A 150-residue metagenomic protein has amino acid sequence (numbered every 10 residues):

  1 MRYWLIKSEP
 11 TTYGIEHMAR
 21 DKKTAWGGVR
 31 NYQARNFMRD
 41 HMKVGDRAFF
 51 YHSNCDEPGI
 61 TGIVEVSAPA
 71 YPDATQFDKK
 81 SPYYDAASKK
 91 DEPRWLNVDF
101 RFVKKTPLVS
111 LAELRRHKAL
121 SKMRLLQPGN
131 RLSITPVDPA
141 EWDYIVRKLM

Functional and structural regions predicted by a protein language model:
M1-V44, E141-W142, L149-M150: Compositionally biased, charged N-terminal/linker segments
R2, K22, V44-D46, I60-G62 (+1 more regions): A generic structural signal for short beta-strands and their flanking turns/coil linkers
I6, V64-S67, D138: GIY-YIG nuclease signature motif recognition
K7-E9, Y51, V103, G129 (+1 more regions): Structured loops at beta-to-helix junctions and adjacent beta-edge loops in soluble globular domains
F49-F50, E65: Hydrophobic beta-strand signal
Y51-P58: Short, charged beta-turn/beta-strand-edge "cap" motif at the junction between a beta-strand and an adjacent loop
G62-L132: Aromatic- and Lys/Arg-enriched surface recognition patch
K105, A119, L132, D138-L149: Charge/polar-rich, low-complexity and marginally structured segments
